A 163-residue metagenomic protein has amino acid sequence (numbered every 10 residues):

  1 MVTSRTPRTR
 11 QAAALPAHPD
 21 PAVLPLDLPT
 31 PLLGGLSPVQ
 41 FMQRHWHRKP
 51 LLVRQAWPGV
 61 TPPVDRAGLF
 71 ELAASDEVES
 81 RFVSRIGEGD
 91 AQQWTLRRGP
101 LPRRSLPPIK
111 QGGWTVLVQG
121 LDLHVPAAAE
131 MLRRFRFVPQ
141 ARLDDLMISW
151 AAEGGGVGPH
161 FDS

Functional and structural regions predicted by a protein language model:
T3-L36, M42-R44, G59-P62, A67-S163: Active-site region of the double-stranded beta-helix
A56: Anionic group-transfer/hydrolysis microenvironments
